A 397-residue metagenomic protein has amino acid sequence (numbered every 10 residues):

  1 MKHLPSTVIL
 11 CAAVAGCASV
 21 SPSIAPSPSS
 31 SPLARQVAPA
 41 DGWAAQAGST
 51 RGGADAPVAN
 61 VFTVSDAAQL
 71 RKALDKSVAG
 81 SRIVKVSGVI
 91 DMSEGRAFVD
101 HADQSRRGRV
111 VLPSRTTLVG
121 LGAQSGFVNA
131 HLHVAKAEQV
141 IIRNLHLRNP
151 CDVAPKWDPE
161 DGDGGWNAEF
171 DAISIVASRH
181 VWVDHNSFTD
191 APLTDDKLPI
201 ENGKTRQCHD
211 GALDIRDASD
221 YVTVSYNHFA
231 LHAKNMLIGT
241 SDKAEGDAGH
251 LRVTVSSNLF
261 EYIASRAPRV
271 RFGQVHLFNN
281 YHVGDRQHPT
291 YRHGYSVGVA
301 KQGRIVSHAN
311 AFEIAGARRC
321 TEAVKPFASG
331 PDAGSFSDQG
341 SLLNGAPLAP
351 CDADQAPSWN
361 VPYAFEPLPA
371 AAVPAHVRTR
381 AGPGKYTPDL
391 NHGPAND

Functional and structural regions predicted by a protein language model:
M1-V8: Bacterial N-terminal signal peptides that target proteins for export
P39-K85: Acidic Gly/Asp/Thr-rich repetitive segments characteristic of extracellular carbohydrate-active and adhesion proteins
R71-G80, K85, S93-T117, S125-R143 (+1 more regions): Extracellular beta-strand-rich solenoid/capping regions of secreted or surface-exposed proteins that bind or remodel
M92-D103, G108, N149-N167, H185 (+3 more regions): Acidic/polar low-complexity surface segments
S114-R115, V119-L121, E138-C151, D171 (+8 more regions): Right-handed parallel beta-helix
R269-D397: Extracellular beta-rich repeat passengers
